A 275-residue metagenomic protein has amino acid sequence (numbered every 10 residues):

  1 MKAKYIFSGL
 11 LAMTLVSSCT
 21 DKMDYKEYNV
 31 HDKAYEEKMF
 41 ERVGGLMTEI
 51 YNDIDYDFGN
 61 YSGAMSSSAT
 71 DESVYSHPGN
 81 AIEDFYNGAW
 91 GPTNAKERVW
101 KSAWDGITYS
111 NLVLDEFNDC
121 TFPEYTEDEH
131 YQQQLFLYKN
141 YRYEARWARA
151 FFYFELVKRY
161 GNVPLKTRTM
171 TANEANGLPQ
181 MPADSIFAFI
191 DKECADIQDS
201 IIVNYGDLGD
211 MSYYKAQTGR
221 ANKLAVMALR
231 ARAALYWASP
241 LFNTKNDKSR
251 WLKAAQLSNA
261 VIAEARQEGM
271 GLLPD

Functional and structural regions predicted by a protein language model:
M1-Y28: Bacterial Sec-dependent N-terminal signal peptides
S18-T20, A103-G106, D191, Q217: Long, intrinsically disordered, low-complexity segments
C19-A69, W251-A254, D275: Membrane-proximal, proline-rich intrinsically disordered regions
E41-Y56, P78-Y160, A175-A188, C194-M211: Conserved, well-structured interaction surfaces
Y61-Y75, E129, K166, V203-A225 (+1 more regions): Short, surface-exposed recognition loops and adjoining beta-strand edges that mediate ligand/DNA contacts, enriched
